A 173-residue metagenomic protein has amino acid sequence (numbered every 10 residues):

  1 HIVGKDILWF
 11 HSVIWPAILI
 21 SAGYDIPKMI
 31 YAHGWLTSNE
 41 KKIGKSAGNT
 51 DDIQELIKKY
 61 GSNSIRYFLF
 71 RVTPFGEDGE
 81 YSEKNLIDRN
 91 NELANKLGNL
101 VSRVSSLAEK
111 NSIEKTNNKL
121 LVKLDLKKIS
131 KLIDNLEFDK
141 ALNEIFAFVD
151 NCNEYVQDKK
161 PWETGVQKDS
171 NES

Functional and structural regions predicted by a protein language model:
H1-D6, D88: A short glycine/serine-rich beta->alpha loop
D6, S21-Y24, G44, G48: A contiguous catalytic/ligand-binding core that recognizes phosphate-bearing ligands
H11, E40, I145: Hydrophobic, well-ordered secondary-structure elements that form the walls of internal hydrophobic environments
S12-A22: Short active-site loop/helix that positions an aromatic residue
I20, K58, D134: Short polybasic/polar patches that bind polyanions
M29-A32: Beta-strand segments within the central parallel beta-sheet cores of soluble alpha/beta enzyme folds
G34-L120: Catalytic adenosine-cofactor/nucleotide-binding cores of aminoacyl-tRNA synthetases and other
V72, N85-L120, D125-S173: Helix-rich, typically C-terminal accessory recognition domains appended to large enzymatic cores
